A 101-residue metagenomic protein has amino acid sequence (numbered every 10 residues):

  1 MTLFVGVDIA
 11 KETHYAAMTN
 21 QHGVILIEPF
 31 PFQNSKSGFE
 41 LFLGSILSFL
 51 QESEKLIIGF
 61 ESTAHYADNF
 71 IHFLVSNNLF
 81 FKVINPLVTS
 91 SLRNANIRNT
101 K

Functional and structural regions predicted by a protein language model:
M1-K101: Phosphate- and other anionic-substrate recognition elements at nucleic-acid/protein interfaces
